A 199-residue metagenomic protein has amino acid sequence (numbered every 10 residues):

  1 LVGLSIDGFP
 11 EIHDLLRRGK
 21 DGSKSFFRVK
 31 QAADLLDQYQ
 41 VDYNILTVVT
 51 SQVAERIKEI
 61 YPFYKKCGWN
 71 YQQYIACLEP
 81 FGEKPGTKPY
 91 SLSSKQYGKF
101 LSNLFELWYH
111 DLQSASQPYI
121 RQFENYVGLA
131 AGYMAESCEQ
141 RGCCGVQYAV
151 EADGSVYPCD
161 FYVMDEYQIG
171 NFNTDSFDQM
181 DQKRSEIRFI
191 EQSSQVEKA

Functional and structural regions predicted by a protein language model:
L1-P10: Conserved SAM/AdoMet-binding glycine-rich loop
V2-G3, V29-A33: A conserved non-catalytic segment of reverse transcriptases and RNA-directed RNA polymerases corresponding to the late
E11, Y43, D175: Glycine-centered loop/turn positions within well-structured domains that cap or flank conserved ligand/cofactor-binding
L15-F27, D34-E139, C143, D153 (+1 more regions): Radical SAM enzyme [4Fe-4S]-AdoMet core and its adjacent flexible, acidic and glycine-rich loops/tails across
V163-A199: Membrane-interface junctions of multi-pass transporters
